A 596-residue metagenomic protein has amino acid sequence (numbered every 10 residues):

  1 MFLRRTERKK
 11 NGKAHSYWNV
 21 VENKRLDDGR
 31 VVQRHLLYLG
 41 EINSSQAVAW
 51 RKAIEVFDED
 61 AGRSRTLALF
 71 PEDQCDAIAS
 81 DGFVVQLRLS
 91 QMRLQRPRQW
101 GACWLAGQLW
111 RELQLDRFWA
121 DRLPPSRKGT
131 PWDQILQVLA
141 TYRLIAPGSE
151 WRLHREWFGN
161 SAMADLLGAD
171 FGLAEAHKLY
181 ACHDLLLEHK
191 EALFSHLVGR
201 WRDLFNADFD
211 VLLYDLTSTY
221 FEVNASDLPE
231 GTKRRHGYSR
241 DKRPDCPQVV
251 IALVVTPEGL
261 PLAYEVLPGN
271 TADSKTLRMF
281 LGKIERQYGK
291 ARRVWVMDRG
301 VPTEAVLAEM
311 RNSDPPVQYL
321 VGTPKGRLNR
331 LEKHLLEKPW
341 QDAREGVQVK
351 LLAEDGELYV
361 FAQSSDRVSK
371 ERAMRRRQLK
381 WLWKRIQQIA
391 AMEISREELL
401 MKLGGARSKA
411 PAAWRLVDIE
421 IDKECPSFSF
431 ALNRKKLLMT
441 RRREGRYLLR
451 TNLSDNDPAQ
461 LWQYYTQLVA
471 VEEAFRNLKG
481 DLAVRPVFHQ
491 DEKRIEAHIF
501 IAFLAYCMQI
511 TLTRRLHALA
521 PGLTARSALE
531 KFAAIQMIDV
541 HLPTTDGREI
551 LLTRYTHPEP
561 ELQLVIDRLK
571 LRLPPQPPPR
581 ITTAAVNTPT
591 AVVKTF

Functional and structural regions predicted by a protein language model:
F2-R5, S16-E22, D28, R34 (+2 more regions): Anion-binding and metal-coordination hotspots
R5-D58: Short, surface-exposed polybasic/aromatic micro-patch for ligand or macromolecular engagement
R25-L26, K52-A53, F57-R63, F70-A77 (+2 more regions): Acidic, glycine-enriched active-site microenvironments
Q46-A47, I54, C75-I78, F83 (+3 more regions): Generic low-polarity alpha-helical segments
D60-R63, L67, A79, F83-V85 (+1 more regions): Death-fold interaction domains
